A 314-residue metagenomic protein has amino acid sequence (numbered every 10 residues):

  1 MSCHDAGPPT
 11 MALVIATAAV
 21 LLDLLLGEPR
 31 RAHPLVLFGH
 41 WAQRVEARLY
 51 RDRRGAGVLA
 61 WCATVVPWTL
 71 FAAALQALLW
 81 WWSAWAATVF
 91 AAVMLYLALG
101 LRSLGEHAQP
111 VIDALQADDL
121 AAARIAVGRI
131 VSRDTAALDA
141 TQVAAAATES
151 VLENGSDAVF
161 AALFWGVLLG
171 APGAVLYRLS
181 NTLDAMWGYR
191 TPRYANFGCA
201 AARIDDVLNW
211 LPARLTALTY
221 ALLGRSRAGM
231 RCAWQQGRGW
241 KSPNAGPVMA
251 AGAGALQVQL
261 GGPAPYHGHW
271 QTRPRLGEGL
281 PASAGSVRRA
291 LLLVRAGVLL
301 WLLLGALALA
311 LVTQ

Functional and structural regions predicted by a protein language model:
S2-L176, S180, G188-Q314: Hydrophobic alpha-helical transmembrane segments
